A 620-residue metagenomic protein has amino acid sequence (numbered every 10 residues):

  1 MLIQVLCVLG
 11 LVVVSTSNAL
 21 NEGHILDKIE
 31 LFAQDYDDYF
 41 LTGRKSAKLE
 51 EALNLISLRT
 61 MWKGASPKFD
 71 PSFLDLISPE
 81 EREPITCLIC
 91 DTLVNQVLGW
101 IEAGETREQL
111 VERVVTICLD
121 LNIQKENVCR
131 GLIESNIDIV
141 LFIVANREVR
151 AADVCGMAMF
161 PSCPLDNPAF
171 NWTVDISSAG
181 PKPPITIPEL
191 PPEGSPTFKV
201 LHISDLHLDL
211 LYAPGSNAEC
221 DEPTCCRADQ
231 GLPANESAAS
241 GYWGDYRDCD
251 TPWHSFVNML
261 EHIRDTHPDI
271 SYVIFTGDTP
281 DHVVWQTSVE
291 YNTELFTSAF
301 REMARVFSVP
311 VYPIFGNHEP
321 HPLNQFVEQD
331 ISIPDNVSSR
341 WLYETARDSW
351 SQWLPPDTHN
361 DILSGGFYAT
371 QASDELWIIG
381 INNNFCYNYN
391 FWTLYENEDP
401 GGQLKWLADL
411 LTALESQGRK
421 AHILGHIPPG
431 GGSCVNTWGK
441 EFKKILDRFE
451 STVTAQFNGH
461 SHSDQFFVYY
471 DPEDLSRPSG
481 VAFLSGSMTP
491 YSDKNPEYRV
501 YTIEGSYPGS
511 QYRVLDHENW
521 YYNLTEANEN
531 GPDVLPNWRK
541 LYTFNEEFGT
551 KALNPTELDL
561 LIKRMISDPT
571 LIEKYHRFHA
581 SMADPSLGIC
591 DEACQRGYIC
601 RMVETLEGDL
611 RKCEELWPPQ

Functional and structural regions predicted by a protein language model:
L2-A19: Cleavable N-terminal signal peptides of Sec/SRP-targeted secreted and luminal proteins
L20-L98, E102-D138, F142-D265, Y272-F275 (+3 more regions): Metal-dependent phosphoesterase/phosphodiesterase active-site architecture
H202-S204, S271-D278, P310-N317, H422-H426 (+3 more regions): Active-site neighborhood of phospho(di)ester-bond hydrolases with catalytic His/Asp-centered motifs
L210, D281-V284, P313-N324, Y387-Y389 (+3 more regions): Active-site environment of divalent metal-dependent phosphoester hydrolases
G241-V337, L342: Core catalytic region of metal-dependent phosphoesterases/phosphodiesterases, especially metallo-beta-lactamase-like
A304-R305, W438-S451, Y469-S479, I503: Short, surface-exposed basic-aromatic patches at helix termini and helix-loop junctions that form
Q325-Y343, C434-R448, P478: Short, electropositive alpha-helical surface patch
F385-K405, T412-N458: Active-site-proximal segments of metal-dependent phosphoesterases and phosphodiesterases across multiple
